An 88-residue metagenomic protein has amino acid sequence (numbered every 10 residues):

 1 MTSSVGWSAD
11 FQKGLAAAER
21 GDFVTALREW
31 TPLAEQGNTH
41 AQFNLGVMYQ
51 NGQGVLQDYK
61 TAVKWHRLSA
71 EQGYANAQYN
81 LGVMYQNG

Functional and structural regions predicted by a protein language model:
D10-A17, E29-L33, N44-N51, Q78-N87: Hydrophobic face of amphipathic alpha-helices that form TPR/SEL1-like repeat modules and related alpha-solenoid
A17, G21-D22, E35-N38, N51-Q53 (+3 more regions): Short helix-capping/linker turns of helical repeat alpha-solenoids
